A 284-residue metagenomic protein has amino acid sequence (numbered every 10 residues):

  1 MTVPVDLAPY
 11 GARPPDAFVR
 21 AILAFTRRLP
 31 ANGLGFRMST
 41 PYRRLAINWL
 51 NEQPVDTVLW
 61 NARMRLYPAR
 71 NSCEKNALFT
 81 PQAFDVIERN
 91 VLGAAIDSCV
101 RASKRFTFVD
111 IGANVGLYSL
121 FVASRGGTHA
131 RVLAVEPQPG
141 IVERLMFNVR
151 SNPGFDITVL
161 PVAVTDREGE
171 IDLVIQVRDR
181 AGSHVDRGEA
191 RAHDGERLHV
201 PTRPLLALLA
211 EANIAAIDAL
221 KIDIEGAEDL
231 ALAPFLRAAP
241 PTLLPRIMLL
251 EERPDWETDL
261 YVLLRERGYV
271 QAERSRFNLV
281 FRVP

Functional and structural regions predicted by a protein language model:
T2-Q138, E143-N148, N152, A210 (+2 more regions): S-adenosyl-L-methionine
N61-R89, P153-D156, L160-I214: Glycine-rich adenosyl-binding loop in Rossmann-like folds that engage adenosine-containing cofactors
V100-A123, V200-E257: Active-site segment flanking the S-adenosylmethionine/decSAM binding pocket in AdoMet-dependent transferases
A130, F155-I157, L243-R246, Y269: A structural micro-motif
R131, P137, E196, I217 (+1 more regions): Short active-site oxyanion
Q138-P139, A163-R167, G226, R253-W256: Short "lid" loop at the C-terminus of a central beta-strand within the Rossmann-like core of SAM-dependent
V162, I222, F277: Residue-level "edge-of-site" marker
E170-D172, A231-A233, L260-Y261: Short, well-ordered secondary-structure micro-motifs
